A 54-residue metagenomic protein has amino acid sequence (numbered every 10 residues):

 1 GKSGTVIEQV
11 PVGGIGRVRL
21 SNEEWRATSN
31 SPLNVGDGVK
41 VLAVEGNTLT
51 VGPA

Functional and structural regions predicted by a protein language model:
G1-A54: Terminal membrane-proximal soluble interaction domains of membrane-associated proteins
